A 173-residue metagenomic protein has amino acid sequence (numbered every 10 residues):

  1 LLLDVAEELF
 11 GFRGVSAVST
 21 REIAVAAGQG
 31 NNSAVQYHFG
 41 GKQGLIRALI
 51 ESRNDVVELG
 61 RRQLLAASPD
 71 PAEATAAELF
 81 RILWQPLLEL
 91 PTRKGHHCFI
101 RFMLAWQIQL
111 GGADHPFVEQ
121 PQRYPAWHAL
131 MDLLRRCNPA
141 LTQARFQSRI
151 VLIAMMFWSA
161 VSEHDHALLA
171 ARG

Functional and structural regions predicted by a protein language model:
L2-F10: Short hydrophobic clusters on alpha-helical segments that form packing/core surfaces in small helical domains
L3-D4, F39-R62, A66: An amphipathic alpha-helix adjacent to DNA-recognition modules
L9-F12, S16-G44, A48: Helix-turn-helix
R62-H97, I150: Hydrophobic alpha-helical connector segments
L64, S68, L110, H164-L168: Secondary-structure edge/capping motif, primarily at the C-terminal ends of alpha-helices and the immediately following
E78, H97-R101, G111-N138: Amphipathic alpha-helical packing segments from all-alpha helical-bundle domains
L90, Q109, Y124-I150, R172: Hydrophobic alpha-helical bundle segments that form small-molecule/ligand-binding pockets
F99-Q109, Q143-H166: Hydrophobic alpha-helical segments that form the core of small-molecule binding pockets and/or dimer interfaces
